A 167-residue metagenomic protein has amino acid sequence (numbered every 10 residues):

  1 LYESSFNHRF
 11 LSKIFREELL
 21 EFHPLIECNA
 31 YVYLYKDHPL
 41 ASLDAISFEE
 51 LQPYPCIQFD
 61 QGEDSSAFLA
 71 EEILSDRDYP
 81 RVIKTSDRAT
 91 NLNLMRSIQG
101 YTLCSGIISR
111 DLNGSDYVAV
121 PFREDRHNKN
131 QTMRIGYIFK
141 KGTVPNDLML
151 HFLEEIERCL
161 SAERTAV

Functional and structural regions predicted by a protein language model:
L1-R9, G100-G106: Paired acidic/hydrophobic, glycine-rich loop segments that form the ligand-binding mouth/hinge of periplasmic-binding
H8, F48, Q52-R77, P145-D147 (+2 more regions): Secondary-structure junction motif
F15-C56: Flexible hinge/capping segments at coil-to-helix
F15-N29, T90-K141: Beta-alpha-beta core module
Y33-P39, R134-P145: A bilobed periplasmic-binding-protein/Venus flytrap-type ligand-binding module shared by bacterial periplasmic
Q58-F59, R77-T90: Short beta-strand-to-loop elements that line the ligand-binding cleft of bilobed periplasmic-binding protein-like
I156-V167: Periplasmic-binding protein-like
